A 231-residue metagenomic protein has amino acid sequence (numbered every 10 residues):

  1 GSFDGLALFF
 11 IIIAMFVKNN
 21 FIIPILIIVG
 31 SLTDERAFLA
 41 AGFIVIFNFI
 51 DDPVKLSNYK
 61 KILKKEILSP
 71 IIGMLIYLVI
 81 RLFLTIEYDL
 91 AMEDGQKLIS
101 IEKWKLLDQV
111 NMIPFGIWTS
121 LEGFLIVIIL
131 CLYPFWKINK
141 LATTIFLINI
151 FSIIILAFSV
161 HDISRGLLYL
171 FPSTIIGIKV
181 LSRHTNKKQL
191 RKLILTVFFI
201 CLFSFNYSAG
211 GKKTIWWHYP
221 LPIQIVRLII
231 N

Functional and structural regions predicted by a protein language model:
G1-I12, T33, G166-F171: Multi-pass, polyprenyl lipid-linked donor-dependent membrane glycosyltransferases
S2, I117-S120, V127-R183: Membrane-water interface signatures at transmembrane helix termini and the short loops that connect adjacent helices
L6, I11-I22, T185: Membrane-interface transmembrane helices that cradle and orient dolichyl/undecaprenyl
I12-I13, F21-E35, A40-I46, I154: Membrane-interface alpha helices of multi-pass inner-membrane proteins
G42-F43, Y59-F135: Membrane-lumen/periplasm interface segments of specific transmembrane helices in polyprenyl phosphate-linked
N48-K64: Membrane-interfacial, low-structure loops and terminal tails that flank and connect transmembrane helices in multi-pass
I67-L75, N186-N206: Signature aromatic-anchored transmembrane alpha helix within multi-pass, membrane-resident enzymes that catalyze glycan
C201-N231: Membrane-embedded, lumen/periplasm-facing catalytic core of multi-pass transferases that use lipid-linked donors
